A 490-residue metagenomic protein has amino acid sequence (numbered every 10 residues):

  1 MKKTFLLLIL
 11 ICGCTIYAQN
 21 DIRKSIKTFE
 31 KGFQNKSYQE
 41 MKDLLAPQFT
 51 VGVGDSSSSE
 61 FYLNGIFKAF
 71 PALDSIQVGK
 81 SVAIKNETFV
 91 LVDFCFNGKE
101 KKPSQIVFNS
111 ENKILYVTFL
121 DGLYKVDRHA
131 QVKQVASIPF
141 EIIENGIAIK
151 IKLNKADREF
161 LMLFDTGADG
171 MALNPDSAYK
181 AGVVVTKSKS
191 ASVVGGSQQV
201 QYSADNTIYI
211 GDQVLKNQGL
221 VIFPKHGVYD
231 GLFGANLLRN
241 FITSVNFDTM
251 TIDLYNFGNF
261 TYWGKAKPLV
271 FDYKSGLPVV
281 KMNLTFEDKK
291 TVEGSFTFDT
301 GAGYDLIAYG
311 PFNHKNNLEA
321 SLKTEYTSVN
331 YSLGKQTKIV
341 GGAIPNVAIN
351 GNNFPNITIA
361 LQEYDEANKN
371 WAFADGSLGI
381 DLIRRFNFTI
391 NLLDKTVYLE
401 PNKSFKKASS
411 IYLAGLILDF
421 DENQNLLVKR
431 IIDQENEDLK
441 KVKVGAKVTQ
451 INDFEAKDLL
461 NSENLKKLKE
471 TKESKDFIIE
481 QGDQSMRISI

Functional and structural regions predicted by a protein language model:
M1-I22: Bacterial Sec-dependent N-terminal signal peptides
Q19-I490: Pepsin/retropepsin-fold aspartyl endopeptidases
